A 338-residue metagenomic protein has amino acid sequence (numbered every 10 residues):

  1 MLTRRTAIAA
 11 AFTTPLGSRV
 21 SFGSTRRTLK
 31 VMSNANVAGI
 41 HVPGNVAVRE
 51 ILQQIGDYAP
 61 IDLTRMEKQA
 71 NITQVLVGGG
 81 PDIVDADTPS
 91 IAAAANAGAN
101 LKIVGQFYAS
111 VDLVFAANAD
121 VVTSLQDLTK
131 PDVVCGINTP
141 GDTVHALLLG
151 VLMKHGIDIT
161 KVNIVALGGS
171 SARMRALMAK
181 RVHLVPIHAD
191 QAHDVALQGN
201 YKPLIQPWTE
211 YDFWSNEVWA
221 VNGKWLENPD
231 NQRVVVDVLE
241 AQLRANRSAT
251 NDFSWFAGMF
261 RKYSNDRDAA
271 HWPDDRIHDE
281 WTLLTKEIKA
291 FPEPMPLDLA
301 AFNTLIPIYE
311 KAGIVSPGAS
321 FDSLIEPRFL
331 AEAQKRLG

Functional and structural regions predicted by a protein language model:
M1-T14: N-terminal secretory signal peptides and thylakoid transit peptides that target proteins across membranes
S24-G168, R173-A176, H183-A189, P203-P207 (+1 more regions): Short, glycine-/small- and polar/acidic-enriched structural segments that line small-molecule recognition paths
V42, V46, T88, A146 (+4 more regions): A generic alpha-helix surface/boundary motif
A92, L149, H193, L239 (+1 more regions): Predominant activation on well-ordered alpha-helical scaffold segments within soluble catalytic domains
A172-D268: Pocket-lining segment of extracytoplasmic ligand-binding domains
P229-V315: Secondary-structure end/capping motifs
F302-G338: Conserved C-terminal helix/tail region of periplasmic/extracytoplasmic solute-binding proteins
